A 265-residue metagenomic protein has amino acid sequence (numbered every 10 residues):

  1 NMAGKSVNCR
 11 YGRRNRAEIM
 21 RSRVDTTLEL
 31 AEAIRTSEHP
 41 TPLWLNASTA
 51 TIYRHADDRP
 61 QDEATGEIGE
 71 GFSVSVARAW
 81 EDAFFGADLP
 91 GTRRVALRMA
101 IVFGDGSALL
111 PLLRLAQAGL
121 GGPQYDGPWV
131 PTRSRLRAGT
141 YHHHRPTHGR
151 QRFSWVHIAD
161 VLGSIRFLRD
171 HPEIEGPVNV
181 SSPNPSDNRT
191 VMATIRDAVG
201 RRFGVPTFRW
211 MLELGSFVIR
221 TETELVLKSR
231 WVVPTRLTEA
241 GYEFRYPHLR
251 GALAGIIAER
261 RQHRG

Functional and structural regions predicted by a protein language model:
N1-T26: NAD(P)H-binding glycine-rich loop region in Rossmannoid oxidoreductase-like domains and their noncatalytic homologs
V7-R10, A47-V74, Y141: Active-site "gating" loop of Rossmann-like NAD(P)-dependent oxidoreductase/epimerase domains
A17-V24, R59-E81, I101-V102, L110 (+1 more regions): Short-chain dehydrogenase/reductase
T36, I68-L97, D105: Active-site Tyr-X1-5-Lys
D88, A96, A100-F153, I195: NAD(P)-dependent short-chain dehydrogenase/reductase
L162-R220, A254, R260-G265: Mid/C-terminal beta-alpha module of Rossmann-like enzyme folds, strongest in SDR-family dehydrogenases/epimerases
R202-F203, T223-G265: C-terminal amphipathic/interface module of NAD(P)-dependent oxidoreductases and related NAD-binding regulators
